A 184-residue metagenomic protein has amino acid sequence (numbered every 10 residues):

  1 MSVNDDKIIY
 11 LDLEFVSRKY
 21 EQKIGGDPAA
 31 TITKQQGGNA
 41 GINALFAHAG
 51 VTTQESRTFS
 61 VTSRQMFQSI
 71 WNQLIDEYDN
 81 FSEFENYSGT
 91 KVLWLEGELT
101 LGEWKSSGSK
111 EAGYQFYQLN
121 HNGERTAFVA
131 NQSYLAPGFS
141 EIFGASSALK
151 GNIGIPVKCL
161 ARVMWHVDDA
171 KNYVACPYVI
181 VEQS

Functional and structural regions predicted by a protein language model:
M1-P28, Q54-Y117: Membrane pore-forming effector domains from diverse proteins
I8-I9, I24, I32, I42 (+5 more regions): Weak global preference for isoleucine
A29-R57: Short, cationic, amphipathic peptide segments
L45-F46, G89, G123, K171: Intrinsic-disorder/low-complexity loop/linker signature
W94-S184: Long, helix-rich, hydrophobic modules that act as membrane-proximal anchors or helical bundle/coiled-coil regulators
